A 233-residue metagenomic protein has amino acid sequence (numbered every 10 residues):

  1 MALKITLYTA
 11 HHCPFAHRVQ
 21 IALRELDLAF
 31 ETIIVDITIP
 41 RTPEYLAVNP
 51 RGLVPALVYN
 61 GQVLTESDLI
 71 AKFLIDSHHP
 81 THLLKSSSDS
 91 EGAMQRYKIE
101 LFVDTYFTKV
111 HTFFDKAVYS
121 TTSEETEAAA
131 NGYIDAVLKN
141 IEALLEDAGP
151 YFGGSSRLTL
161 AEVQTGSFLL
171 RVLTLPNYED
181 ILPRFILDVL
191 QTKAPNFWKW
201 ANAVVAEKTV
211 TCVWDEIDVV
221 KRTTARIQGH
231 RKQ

Functional and structural regions predicted by a protein language model:
M1-E142, E146-G149: GST-like domain detector, emphasizing the conserved glutathione-binding G-site in the N-terminal thioredoxin-like
M1-T6, R226-Q233: Eukaryotic N-terminal targeting leaders
R18, E25, L101-T105, N140 (+2 more regions): Alpha-helical scaffold segments in carbohydrate-active enzymes
V35, T211-T223: Acidic carboxylate-rich catalytic motifs and surrounding loops in phosphoryl-/glycosyl-chemistry enzymes
P80-H82, A143-S155, N177-E179, E207-W214: Surface-exposed helix-capping loop/turn segments at secondary-structure junctions
E125-T126, P183-V189: A short acidic/glycine-rich loop-to-helix N-cap element
G153-L182, L190-W198, V204: GST superfamily/GST-like fold recognition
